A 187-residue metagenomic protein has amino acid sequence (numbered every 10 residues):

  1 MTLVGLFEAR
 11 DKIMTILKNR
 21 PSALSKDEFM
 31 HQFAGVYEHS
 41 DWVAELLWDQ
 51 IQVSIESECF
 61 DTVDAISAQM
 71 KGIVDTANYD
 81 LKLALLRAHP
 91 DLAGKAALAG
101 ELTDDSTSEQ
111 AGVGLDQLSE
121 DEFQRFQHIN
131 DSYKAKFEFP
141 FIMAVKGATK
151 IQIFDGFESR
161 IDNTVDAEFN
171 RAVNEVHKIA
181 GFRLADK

Functional and structural regions predicted by a protein language model:
L3-G35: Charged, compositionally biased N-terminal leader segments and the immediate start of the first structured element
L6, V43-I129, I179-K187: Aromatic-anchored, charged helix-turn/loop surface patch used as a conserved interaction hotspot
P21-K26, E38-H39, F60-A65, Y133-A135 (+1 more regions): Short acidic alpha-helix initiation/capping motifs at coil-to-helix transition points, especially at protein N-termini
S25, A77-N78, T164: Residues that cap or delimit alpha-helices
A34-V36, D75-T76: Short secondary-structure boundary/capping segments within folded domains
S40, L47, F141: Residue-level signal for inorganic ion chemistry
W42-V43, V145: Conserved phosphate/anionic-ligand binding catalytic regions in large, soluble enzymes, centered on
L118-K187: C-terminal non-catalytic interaction appendages of large macromolecular assemblies
